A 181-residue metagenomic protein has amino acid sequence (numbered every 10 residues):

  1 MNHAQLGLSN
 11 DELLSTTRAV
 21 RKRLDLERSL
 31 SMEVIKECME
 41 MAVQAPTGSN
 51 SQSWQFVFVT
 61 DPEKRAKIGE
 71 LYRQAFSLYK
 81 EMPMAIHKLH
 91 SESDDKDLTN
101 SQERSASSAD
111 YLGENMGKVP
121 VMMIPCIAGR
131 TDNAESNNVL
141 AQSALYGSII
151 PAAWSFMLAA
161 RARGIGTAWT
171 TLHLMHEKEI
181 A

Functional and structural regions predicted by a protein language model:
M1-Q44, S51-Q52: Specificity-determining recognition surfaces
E40-V43, M123-I180: Small-aliphatic-rich amphipathic alpha-helix that forms the alpha element of a beta-alpha
T47-N50, E114, A159: Short glycine/serine/proline-enriched coil/turn segments at secondary-structure junctions
S49-T60: Short loop-to-beta-strand entry elements in the cores of soluble alpha/beta enzymes
S51, M116-V119, R163: Short gly/pro-enriched beta-turn/loop segments at secondary-structure junctions
F58-I149: Glycine/small-residue-rich phosphate/adenosyl-binding loop
